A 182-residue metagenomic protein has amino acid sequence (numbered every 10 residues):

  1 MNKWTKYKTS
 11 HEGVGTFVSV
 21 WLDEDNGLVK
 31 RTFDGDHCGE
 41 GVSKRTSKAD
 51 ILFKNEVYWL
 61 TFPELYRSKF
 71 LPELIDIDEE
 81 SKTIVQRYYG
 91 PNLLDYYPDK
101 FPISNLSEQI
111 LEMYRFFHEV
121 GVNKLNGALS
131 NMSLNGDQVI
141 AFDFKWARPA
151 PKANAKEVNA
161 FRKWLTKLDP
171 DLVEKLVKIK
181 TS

Functional and structural regions predicted by a protein language model:
K6-N55: ATP-binding glycine-rich loop module of kinase domains
W21-N26, R87-Y88, N135: Active-site beta-strand termini and strand-to-loop segments that position acidic
T61-E64, K69-S107: Conserved structural core of kinase catalytic domains
E64, F117-H118: Protein kinase-like catalytic domain
L106, E119-K124, L134-S182: C-lobe/activation-segment region of protein kinase-like
E112-F116: Conserved hydrophobic core/spine positions of the Hanks-type protein kinase catalytic domain
G127: Hydrophobic HxD+1 residue recognition
S130-N131: Conserved protein-kinase catalytic-loop position immediately C-terminal to the HRD catalytic Asp
